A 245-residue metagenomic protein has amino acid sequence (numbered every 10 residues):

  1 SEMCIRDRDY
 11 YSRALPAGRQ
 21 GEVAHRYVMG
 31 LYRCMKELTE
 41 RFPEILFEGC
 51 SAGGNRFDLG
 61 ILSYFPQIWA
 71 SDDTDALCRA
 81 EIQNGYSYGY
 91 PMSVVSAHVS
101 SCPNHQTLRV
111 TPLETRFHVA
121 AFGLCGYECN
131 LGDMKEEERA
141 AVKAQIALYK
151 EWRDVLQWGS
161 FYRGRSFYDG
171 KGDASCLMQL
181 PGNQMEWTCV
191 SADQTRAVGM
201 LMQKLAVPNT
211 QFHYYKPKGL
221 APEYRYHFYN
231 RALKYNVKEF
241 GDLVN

Functional and structural regions predicted by a protein language model:
E2-I5: Short, small-residue-biased leader/transition segments that mark boundaries at the very start of proteins
D7-D9, F57-D58: Extracytoplasmic/secreted cell-surface and envelope-processing proteins
D9-Y11, C129-N130, P208-F212: Extended hydrophobic-aromatic, low-complexity segments
Y11-Y27: Glycine-rich tight-turn/loop motif centered on a GG-T
A24-D133: Glycan-recognition surfaces
P112-D169: Catalytic cores of secreted or luminal carbohydrate-active enzymes
A174-P222: Carbohydrate-binding surface patches
L205-N245: C-terminal beta-sandwich/jelly-roll accessory domains of carbohydrate-active enzymes
